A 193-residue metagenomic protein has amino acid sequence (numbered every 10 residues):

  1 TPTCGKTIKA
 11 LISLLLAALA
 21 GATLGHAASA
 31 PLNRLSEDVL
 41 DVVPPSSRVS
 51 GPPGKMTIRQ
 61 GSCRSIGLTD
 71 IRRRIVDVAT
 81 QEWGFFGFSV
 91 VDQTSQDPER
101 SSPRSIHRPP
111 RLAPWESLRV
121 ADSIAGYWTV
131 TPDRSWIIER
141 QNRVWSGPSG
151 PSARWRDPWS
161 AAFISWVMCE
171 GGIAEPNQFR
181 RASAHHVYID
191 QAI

Functional and structural regions predicted by a protein language model:
P2-S13: Bacterial N-terminal signal peptides that target proteins for export
S13-A22: Bacterial N-terminal signal peptides
G25-S29: Boundary at the C-terminal end of the N-terminal hydrophobic targeting segment
A30-P31, V49: Extracellular cell-wall/glycan-interacting regions and their flexible linkers
S36-Q178: N-terminal capping segments
R181-I193: ...with weaker cross-activation on analogous glycine-rich loops/strands in unrelated enzymes
